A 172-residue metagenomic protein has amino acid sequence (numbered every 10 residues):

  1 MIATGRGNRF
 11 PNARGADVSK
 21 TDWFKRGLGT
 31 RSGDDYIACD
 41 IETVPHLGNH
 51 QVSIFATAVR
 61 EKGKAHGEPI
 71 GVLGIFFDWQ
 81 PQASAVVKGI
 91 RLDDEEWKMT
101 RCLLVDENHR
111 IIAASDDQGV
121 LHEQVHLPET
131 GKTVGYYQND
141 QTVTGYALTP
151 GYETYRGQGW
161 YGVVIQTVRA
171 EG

Functional and structural regions predicted by a protein language model:
M1-R9, K64, R101-I112: Short, glycine-anchored, charge-dense loop/turn motifs used at functional sites
I2, R9-F10, P45, Q82 (+3 more regions): Flexible, glycine-rich phosphate/dinucleotide-binding loops and adjacent beta-alpha linkers at cofactor/substrate
A3-T4, G71, A113, G145: A sequence-level detector of short linear motifs
T4-W79, Y136-Q138: Extracytoplasmic/periplasmic ligand-binding sensor regions of membrane-associated signaling proteins
F24-I37, R91-T100, E129-G145: Short, solvent-exposed cationic patches
G48-I90, G145-A147, G157-G172: Conserved beta-strands of PAS-like sensory domains
V72-V120, L127-T130: Solvent-exposed, extracytoplasmic
Q118-G172: Extracellular/periplasmic juxtamembrane segments that couple receptor/chemosensory ectodomains to their
